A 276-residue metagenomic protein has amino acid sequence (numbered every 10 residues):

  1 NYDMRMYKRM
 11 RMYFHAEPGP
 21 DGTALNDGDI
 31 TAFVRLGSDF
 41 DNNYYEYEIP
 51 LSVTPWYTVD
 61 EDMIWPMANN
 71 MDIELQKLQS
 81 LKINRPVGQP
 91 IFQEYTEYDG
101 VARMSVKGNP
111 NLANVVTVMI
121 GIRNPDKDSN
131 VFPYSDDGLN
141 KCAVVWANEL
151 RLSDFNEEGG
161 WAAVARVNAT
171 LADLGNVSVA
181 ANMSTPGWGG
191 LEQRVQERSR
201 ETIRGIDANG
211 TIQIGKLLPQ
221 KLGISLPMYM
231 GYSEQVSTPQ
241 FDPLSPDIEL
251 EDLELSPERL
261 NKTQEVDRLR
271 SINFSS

Functional and structural regions predicted by a protein language model:
N1, T54-M104, T185-T202, L250-Q264: A cross-kingdom feature marking solvent-exposed beta-strand/loop segments within repeated, beta-rich binding/scaffold
N1-P18, L269-S275: Contiguous beta-strand segments within globular domains
N1-Y2, H15-N43, Y47-V53, N176: Charged, alpha-helix-forming regions
K8-R11, N26-D39, P66-N140: Extracellular beta-strand ligand-recognition surfaces/modules
R11-D21, G100-S105, G160-A165, N209-K216: Short alpha-helical segments and helix-capping/turn motifs at coil-helix boundaries
F14-P18, L36-S38, I122-N124, L171 (+3 more regions): Short beta-strand segments enriched in hydrophobic/aromatic residues within well-folded beta-rich domains
S129-S276: Exposed, low-structure sequence patches enriched in small/polar residues
